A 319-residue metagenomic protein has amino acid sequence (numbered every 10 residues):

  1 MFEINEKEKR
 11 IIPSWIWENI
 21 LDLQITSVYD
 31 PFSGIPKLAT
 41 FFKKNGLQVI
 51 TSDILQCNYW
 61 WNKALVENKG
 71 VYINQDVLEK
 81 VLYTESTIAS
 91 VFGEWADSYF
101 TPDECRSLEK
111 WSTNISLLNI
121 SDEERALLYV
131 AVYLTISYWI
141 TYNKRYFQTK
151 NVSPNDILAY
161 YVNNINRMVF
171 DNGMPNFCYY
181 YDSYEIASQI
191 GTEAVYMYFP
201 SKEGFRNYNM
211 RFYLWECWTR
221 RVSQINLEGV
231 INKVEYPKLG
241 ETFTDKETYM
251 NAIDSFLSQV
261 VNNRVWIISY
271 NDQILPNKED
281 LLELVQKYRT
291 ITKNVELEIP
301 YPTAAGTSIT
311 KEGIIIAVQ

Functional and structural regions predicted by a protein language model:
M1-F32, K37-K44, N58-W61, N68: S-adenosyl-L-methionine
S27, Q48, V265: Residues at the starts of beta-strands that form the adenosine-phosphate
V49-D53: Conserved SAM-binding motif I beta-strand of class I
N62-L117: Conserved phosphoryl-transfer catalytic core
Y99-F212, S223-L239: SAM-dependent nucleic-acid methyltransferase catalytic core
E216-S258: Glycine-rich S-adenosyl-L-methionine
G240-T290, L297: Conserved Class I SAM-dependent methyltransferase catalytic core
K278-Q319: Class I S-adenosyl-L-methionine
